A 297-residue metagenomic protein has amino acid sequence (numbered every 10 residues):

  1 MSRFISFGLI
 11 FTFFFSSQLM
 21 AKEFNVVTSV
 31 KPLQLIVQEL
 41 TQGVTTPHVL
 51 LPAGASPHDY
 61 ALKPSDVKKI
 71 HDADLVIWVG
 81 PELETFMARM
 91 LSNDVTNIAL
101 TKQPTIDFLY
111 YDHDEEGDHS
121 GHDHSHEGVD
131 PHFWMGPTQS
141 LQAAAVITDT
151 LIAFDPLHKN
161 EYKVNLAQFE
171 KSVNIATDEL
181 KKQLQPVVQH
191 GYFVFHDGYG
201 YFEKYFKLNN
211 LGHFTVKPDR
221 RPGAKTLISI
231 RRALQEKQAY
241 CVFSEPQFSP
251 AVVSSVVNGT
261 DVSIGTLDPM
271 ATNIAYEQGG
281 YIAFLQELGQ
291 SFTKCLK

Functional and structural regions predicted by a protein language model:
M1-S2: N-terminal secretory signal peptides that target proteins for export/translocation
S6-S16: Bacterial N-terminal signal peptides
A21-K297: Extracytoplasmic metal-acquisition and chelation regions
